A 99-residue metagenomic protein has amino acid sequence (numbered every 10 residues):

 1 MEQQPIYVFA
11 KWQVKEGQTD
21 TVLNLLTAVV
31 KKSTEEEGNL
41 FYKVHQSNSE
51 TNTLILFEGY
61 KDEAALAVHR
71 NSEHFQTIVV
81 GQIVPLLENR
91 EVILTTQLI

Functional and structural regions predicted by a protein language model:
M1, D20-K31, E35, A64-V68: Replace "anionic and nucleotidyl ligands
M1-Q4, V44-E50, V80-I99: Glycine-rich beta-strand-turn "strand-cap" elements at beta-sheet edges
I6-W12: Active-site-flanking beta-strand signature of metal-NTP-handling nucleotidyl enzymes and homologous cyclase-like
Q13-T19: Short, surface-exposed ligand-recognition loops at beta-strand->loop->(often short) alpha-helix junctions that present
K31-T53: Short, glycine- and small/hydrophobic-rich beta-strand elements in well-ordered beta-sheets
T34-L40, G59-I93: An amphipathic, aromatic/His-enriched active-site/gating alpha helix that lines ligand/cofactor pockets
